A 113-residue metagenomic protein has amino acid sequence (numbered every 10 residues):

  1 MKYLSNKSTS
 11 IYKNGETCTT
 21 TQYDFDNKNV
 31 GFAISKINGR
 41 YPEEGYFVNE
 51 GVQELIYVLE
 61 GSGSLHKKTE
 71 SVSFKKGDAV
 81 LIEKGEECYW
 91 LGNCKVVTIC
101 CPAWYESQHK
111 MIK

Functional and structural regions predicted by a protein language model:
K2-Y3, N29-G31, L91-K113: Double-stranded beta-helix
S5-N6, A33-S35, S73-G77: Short amphipathic beta-strand/extended segments with alternating polar/hydrophobic composition
T9-F47: A short glycine-rich, His/Asp/Glu-containing loop-to-beta-strand
D26, H66-E70, N93: Short strand-coil-strand connectors
V48-L65: Short, conserved beta-strand element in jelly-roll/cupin
K68-G85: Short acidic-glycine-tyrosine-enriched beta hairpin
C88: Glycine-rich nucleotide phosphate-binding loop and flanking beta-alpha elements of Rossmann-like dinucleotide-binding
